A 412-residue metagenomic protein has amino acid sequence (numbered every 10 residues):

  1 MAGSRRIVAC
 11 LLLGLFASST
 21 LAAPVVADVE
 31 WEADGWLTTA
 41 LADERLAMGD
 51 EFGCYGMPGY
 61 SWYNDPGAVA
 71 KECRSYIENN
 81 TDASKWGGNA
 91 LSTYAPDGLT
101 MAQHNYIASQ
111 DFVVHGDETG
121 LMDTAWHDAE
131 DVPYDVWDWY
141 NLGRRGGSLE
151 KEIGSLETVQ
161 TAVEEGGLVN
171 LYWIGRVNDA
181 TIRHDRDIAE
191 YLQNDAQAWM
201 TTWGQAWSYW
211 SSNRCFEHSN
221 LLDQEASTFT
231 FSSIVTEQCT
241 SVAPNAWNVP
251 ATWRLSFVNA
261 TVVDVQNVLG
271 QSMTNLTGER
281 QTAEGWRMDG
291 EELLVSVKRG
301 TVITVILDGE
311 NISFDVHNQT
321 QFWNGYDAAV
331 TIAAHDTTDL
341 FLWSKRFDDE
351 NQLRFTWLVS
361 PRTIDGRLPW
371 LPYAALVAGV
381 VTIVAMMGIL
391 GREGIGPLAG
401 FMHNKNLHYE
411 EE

Functional and structural regions predicted by a protein language model:
M1-A27, L368-E412: Secretory targeting signatures
A23-R144, G167-G175: Metal-dependent polysaccharide deacetylase catalytic core of the NodB/CE4 family, i.e., the active-site-bearing domain
A23-S61, V330-K345, T356-V359, L390-E412: Boundary/entry segment of secreted carbohydrate-active catalytic domains
D34-T39, G67-Y76, E150-E157, A180-Y191: Well-ordered, non-membrane alpha-helical segments in soluble/globular domains
T39-L41, H115-E118, L168-F257, V262-N275: C-terminal domain-boundary segment and adjacent tail
A83, G88, M101-H104, A189-Y191 (+3 more regions): N-terminal membrane-targeting/anchoring modules of bacterial envelope and secretion proteins
D117, Y140-G147, G154-E164, N170-W173 (+3 more regions): Catalytic domains of carbohydrate-active enzymes that cleave complex glycans
S227-G391: C-terminal beta-sandwich/jelly-roll accessory domains of carbohydrate-active enzymes
